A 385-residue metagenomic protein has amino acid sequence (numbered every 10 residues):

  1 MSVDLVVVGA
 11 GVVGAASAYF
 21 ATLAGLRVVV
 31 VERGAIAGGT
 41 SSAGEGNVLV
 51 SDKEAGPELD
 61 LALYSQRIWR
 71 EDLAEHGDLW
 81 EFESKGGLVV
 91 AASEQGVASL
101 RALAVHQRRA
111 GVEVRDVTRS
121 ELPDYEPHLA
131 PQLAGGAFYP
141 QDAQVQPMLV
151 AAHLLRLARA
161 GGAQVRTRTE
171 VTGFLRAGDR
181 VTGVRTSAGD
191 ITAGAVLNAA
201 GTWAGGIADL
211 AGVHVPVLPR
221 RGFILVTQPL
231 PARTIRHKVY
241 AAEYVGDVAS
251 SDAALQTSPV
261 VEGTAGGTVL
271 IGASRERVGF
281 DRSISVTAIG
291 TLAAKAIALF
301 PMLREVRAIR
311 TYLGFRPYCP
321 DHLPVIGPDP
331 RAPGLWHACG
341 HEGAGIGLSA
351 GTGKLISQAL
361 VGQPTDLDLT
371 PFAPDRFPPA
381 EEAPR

Functional and structural regions predicted by a protein language model:
M1-V13, V29: Beta1/beta-strand and adjacent pyrophosphate-binding region of the FAD-binding site in flavoprotein oxidoreductases
V6-V8, I191-W203, I207, G353: Short hydrophobic core segments
Y19-L23, G46-V48, W80-E83, R180 (+2 more regions): Active-site substrate-recognition segment that forms the wall of the catalytic cavity or substrate channel
T22-S42: Glycine-rich FAD pyrophosphate-binding loop
E45-Y125, S258, A296: Dinucleotide-binding Rossmann-like beta1-alpha1 core, especially the glycine-rich loop that anchors the ADP
D60, V89-S99, F138-R156, S283-A288 (+1 more regions): Short beta-strand to alpha-helix junction loop
A137-G194: Helical element adjacent to the flavin cofactor pocket in flavoenzyme catalytic cores
P147, D281-R385: C-terminal catalytic lobe of FAD-dependent flavoproteins
